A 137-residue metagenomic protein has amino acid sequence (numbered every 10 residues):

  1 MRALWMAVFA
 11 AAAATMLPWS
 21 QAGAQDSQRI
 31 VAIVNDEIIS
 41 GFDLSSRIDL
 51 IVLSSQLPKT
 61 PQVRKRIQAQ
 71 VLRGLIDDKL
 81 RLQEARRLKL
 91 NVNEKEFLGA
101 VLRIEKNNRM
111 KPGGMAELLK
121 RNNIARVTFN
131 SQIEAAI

Functional and structural regions predicted by a protein language model:
M1-L4: Positively charged n-region of N-terminal signal peptides that target proteins for export
M6-P18: Bacterial N-terminal signal peptides
G23-A136: N-terminal targeting/tethering segments
